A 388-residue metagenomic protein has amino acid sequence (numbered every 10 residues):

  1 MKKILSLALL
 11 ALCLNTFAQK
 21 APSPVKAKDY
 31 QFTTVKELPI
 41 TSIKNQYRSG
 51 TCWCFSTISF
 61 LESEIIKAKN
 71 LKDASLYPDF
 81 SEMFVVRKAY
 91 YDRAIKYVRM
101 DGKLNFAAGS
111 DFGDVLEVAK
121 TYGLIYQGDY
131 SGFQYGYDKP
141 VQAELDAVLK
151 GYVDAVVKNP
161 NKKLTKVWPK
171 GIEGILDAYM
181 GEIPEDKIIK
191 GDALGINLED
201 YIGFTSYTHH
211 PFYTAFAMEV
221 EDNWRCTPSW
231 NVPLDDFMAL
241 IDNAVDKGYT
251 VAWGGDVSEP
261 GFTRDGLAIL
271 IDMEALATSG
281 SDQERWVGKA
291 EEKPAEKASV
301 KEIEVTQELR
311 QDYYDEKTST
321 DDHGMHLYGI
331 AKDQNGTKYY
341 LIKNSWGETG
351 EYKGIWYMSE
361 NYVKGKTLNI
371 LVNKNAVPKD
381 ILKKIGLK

Functional and structural regions predicted by a protein language model:
M1-A21: Bacterial Sec-dependent N-terminal signal peptides
L5-S6, I65, N335: Intrinsically disordered, low-complexity segments enriched in glycine/proline and serine/threonine
S6-A11, N45, F112, T320: A broadly tuned, weak detector of single residues within folded domains
A11, S59, V257-S258: Short, glycine/serine-rich, charged loops/turns that create anion-binding and catalytic segments at active sites
C13-L14, N70-K72, G386: Short, flexible coil/linker elements and helix-boundary hinge sites characteristic of intrinsically disordered
K20-K28: Blade/loop signatures of beta-propeller domains
A21, K170-K388: Active-site signature of cysteine proteases
A27-A252, Y340, G350-Y352: Active-site nucleophile-adjacent alpha helix/oxyanion-hole segment immediately C-terminal to the catalytic cysteine
